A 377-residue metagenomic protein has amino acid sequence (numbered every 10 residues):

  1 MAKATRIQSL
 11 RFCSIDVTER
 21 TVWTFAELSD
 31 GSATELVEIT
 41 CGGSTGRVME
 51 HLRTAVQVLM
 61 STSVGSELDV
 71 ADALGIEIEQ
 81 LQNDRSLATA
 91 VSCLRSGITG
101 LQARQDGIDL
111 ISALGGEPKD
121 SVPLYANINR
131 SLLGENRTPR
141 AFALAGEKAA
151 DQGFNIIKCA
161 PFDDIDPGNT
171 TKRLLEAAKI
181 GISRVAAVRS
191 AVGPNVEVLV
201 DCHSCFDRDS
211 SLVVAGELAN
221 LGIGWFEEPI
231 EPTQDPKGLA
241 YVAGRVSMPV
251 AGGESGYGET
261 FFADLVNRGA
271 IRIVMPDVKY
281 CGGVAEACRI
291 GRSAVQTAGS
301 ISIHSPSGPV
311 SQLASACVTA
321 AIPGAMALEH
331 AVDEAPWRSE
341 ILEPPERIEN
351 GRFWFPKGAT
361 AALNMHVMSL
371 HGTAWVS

Functional and structural regions predicted by a protein language model:
A2-C41, W337-S339: Structured beta-strand/loop patches that form or line metal/cofactor-binding pockets in enzymes
V17, E38-G46, N127-L133: Glycine-rich phosphate/pyrophosphate-binding beta-alpha loops
S32, L94, G107, I157 (+6 more regions): Conserved, mostly hydrophobic/aromatic
A33-I108: Metal- or metallocofactor-binding catalytic centers and their adjacent structured scaffolds across diverse enzyme
V37, V122-A126, N155-C159, V198-C202 (+5 more regions): Hydrophobic faces of well-ordered beta-strands that scaffold small-molecule active sites in alpha/beta enzyme cores
D69, G216, G222, E231-G252 (+1 more regions): Shared catalytic-loop signature of beta/alpha-barrel
T89, L94-E135: Glycine-rich, aromatic-flanked loop segments that form ligand/cofactor-binding clefts across common enzyme folds
S121, Y125-L239, R245: Metal-dependent enolase-superfamily TIM-barrel catalytic cores that perform enediolate-based chemistry
